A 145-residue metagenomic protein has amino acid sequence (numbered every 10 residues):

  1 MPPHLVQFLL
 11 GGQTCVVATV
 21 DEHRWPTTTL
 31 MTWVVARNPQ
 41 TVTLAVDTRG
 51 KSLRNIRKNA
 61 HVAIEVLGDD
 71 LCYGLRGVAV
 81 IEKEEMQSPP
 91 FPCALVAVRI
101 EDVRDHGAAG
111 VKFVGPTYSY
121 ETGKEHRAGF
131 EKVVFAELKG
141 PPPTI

Functional and structural regions predicted by a protein language model:
M1-I145: Binding-site signature for planar aromatic cofactors or substrates
